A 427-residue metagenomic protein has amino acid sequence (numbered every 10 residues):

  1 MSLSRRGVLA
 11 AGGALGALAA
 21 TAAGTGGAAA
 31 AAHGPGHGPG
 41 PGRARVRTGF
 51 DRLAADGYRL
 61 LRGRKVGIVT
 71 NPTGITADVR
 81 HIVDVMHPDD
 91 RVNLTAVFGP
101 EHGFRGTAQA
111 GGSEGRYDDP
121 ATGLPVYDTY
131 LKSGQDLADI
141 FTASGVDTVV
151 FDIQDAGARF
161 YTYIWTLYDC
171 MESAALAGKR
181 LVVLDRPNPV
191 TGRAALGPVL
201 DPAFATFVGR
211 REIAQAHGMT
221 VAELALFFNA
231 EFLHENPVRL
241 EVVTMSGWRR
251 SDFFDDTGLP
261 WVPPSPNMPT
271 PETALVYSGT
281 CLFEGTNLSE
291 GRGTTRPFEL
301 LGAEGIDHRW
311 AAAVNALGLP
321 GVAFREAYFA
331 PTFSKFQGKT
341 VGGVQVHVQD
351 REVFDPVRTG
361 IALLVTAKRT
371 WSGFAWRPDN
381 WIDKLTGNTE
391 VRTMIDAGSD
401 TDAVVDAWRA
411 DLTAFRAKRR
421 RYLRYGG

Functional and structural regions predicted by a protein language model:
M1-L15: N-terminal secretory signal peptides and thylakoid transit peptides that target proteins across membranes
A22-F50: C-terminal segment of N-terminal export signals and the immediately downstream linker at the start of the mature
G106-A110, V183-F204: Glycine-rich, charge-decorated loop segments at or immediately adjacent to ligand/cofactor-binding or catalytic sites
G112-G145, A158: Glycine-rich oxoanion-binding loops at beta->alpha junctions
D155-W165: Glycine/threonine-rich flexible loop motifs
A205-A274: Conserved anion/nucleotide-ligand pocket segment
W248-F324: Glycine-rich, aromatic-lined ligand/substrate-binding cores of catalytic and carbohydrate-binding domains
G302-V405: Conserved functional hotspot residues or short segments at active or partner-binding sites across diverse domains
